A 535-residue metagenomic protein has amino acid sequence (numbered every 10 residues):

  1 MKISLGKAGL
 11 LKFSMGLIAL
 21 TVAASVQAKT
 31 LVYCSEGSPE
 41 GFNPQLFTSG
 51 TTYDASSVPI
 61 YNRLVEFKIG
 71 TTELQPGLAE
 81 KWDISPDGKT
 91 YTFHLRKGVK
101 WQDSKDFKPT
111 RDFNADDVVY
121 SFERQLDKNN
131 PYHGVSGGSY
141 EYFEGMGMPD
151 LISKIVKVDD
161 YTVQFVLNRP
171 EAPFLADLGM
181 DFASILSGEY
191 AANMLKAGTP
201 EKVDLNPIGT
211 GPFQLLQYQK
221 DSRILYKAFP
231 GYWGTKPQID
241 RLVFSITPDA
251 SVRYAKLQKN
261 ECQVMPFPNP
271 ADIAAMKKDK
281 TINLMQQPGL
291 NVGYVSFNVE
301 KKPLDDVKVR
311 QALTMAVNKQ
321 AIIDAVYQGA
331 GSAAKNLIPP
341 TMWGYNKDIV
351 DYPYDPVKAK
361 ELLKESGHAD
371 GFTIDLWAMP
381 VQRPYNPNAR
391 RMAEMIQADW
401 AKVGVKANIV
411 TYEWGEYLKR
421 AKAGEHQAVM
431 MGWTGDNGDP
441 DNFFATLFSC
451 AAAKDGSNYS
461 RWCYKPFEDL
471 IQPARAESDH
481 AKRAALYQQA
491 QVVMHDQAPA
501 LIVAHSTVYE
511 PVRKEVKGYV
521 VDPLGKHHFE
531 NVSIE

Functional and structural regions predicted by a protein language model:
T30-L31, S35, A55, A172 (+6 more regions): Detector for C-terminal structural segments
C34-P86, E123, N130, I208-T210: N-terminal lobe/hinge region of extracytoplasmic solute-binding protein
S38-D54, L78-A79, K105-K108, A172-S184 (+3 more regions): A structural "hinge/loop" feature
E80-P131, Q164, K256, P303: Aromatic- and charge-enriched surface segment that lines or borders ligand/interaction sites
H94, L126-D127, P131-A191: Surface-exposed binding/hinge segments that line and control ligand-binding clefts or catalytic entry sites
G198-D204, F229-A275, Q286, A393: Ligand-site clamp/hinge motif
F213, A333-S366, R383-R391: Structural transition elements
K227-P230, Q287-A312, A316: A bilobed periplasmic-binding-protein/Venus flytrap-type ligand-binding module shared by bacterial periplasmic
